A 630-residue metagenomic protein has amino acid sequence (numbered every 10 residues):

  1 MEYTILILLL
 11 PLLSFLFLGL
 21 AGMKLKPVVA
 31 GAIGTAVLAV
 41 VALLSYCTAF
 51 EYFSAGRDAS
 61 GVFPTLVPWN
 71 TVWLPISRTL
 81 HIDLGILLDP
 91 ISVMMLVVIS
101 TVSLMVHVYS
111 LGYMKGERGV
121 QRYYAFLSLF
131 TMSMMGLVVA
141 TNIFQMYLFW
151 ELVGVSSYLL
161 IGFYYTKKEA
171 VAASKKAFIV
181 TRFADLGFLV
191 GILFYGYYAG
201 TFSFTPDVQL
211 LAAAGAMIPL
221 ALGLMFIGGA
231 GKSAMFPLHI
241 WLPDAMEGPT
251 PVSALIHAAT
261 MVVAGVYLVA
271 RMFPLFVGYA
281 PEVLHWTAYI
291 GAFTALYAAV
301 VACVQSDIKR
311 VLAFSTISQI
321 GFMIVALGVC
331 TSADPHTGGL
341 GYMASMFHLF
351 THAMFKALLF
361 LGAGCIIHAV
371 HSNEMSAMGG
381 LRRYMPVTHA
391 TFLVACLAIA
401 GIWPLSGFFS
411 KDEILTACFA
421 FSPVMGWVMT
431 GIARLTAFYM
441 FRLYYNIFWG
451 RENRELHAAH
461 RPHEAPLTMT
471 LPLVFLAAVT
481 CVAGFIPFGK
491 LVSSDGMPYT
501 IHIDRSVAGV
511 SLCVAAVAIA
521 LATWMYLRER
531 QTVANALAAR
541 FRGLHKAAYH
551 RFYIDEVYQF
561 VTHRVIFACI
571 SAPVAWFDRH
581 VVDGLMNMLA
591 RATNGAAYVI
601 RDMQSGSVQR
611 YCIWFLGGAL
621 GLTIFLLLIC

Functional and structural regions predicted by a protein language model:
M1-L9, L25-A32, L80-V98, G136-F149 (+7 more regions): Membrane-entry segments of alpha-helical transmembrane domains in multi-pass membrane proteins
E2-I5, A21-A125, Y198-M217, R271-F273 (+3 more regions): Transmembrane helix-loop-helix hairpins at membrane boundaries of multipass inner-membrane proteins
L8-M23, L104-M105, A230, A234 (+1 more regions): N-terminal signal-anchor/start-transfer transmembrane helix
A36-S54, A184-L193, A395-I399, P472-P487 (+3 more regions): Hydrophobic alpha-helical membrane-insertion segments
S45-Y46, K356-L358, R434-L443, A515-A536: Hydrophobic alpha-helical membrane-embedded segments
I76-L87, G489-S506, L527-C630: Aromatic-capped, Gly/Pro-kinked transmembrane alpha-helices
M105-M146, V155-T468, V479, F485: Hydrophobic transmembrane alpha-helices and their helix-loop junctions in integral membrane proteins
P462-L521: Hard-cation-handling environments
